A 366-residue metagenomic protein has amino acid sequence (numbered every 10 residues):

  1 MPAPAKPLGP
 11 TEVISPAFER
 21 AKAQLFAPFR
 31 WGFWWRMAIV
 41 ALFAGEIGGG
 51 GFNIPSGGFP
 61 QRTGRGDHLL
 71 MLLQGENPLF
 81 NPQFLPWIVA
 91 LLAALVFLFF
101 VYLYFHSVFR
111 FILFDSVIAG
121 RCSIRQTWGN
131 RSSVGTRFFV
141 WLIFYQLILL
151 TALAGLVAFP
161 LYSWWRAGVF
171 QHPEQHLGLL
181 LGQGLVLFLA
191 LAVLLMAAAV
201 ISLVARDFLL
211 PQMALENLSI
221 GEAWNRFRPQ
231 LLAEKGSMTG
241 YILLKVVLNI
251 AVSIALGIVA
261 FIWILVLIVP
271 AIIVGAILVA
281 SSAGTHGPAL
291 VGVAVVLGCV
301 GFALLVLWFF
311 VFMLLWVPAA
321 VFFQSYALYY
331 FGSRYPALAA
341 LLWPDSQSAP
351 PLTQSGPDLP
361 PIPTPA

Functional and structural regions predicted by a protein language model:
M1-L195, A199-S253, A289-V293, G301 (+1 more regions): Helix-coil boundary and N-terminal low-complexity module in membrane systems
L248-L267: Outer-membrane beta-barrel domain signature
V266, V296-L305: Hydrophobic membrane-spanning alpha-helices of multi-pass integral membrane proteins
L267, V274, V279-S282: Small-residue-rich helix-loop
A283-H286, A294: Flexible internal linker/loop segments at domain or repeat junctions
